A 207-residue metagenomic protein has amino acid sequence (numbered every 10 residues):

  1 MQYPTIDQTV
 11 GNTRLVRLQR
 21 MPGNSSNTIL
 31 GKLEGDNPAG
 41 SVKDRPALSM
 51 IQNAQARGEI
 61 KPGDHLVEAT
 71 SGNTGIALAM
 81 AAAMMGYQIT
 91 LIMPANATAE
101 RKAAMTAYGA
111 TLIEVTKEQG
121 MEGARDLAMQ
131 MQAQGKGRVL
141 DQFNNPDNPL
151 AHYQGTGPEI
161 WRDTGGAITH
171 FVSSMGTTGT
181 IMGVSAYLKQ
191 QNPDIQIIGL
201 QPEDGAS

Functional and structural regions predicted by a protein language model:
M1-S207: PLP-dependent amino-acid enzyme catalytic core
